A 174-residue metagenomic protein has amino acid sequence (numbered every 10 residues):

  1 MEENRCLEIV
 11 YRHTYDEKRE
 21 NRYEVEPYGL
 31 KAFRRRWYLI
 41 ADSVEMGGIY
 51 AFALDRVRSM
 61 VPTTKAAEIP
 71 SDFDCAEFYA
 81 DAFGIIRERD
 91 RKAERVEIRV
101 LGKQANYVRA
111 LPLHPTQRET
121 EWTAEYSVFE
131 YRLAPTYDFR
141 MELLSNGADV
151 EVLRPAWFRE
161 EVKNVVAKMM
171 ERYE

Functional and structural regions predicted by a protein language model:
M1-E88, K92-E97: Core beta-strand-centered patch of the WYL/Sm-like small regulatory domain
A80-E174: Polybasic (Lys/Arg-rich)
